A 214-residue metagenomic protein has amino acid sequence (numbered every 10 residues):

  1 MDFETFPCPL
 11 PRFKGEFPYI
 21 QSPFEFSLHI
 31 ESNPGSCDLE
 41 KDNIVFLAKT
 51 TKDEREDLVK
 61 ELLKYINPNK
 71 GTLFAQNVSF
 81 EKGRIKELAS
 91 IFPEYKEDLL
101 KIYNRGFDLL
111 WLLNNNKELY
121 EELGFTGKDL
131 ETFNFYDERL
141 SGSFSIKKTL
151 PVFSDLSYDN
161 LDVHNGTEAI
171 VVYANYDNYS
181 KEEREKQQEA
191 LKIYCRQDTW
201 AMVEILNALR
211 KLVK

Functional and structural regions predicted by a protein language model:
M1-I66: Conserved RNase H-like, two-metal-ion catalytic cores of nucleic-acid enzymes
D2-E4, D108, D198: Acidic active-site catalytic centers that drive phospho-/nucleotidyl reactions and related ester hydrolyses
F3-T5, P9, I30-S32, Q76-V78 (+3 more regions): Active-site proximal loops enriched in glycine and acidic residues that flank catalytic Cys/His/Asp and coordinate
P11-F13, K117, N207: Hydrophobic alpha-helical membrane-insertion segments
P23-E25, N104, Q188: Active-site lining segments that contact anionic ligands and/or coordinate catalytic metals
I30-S32, A89-F92, F153, L209-V213: A generic secondary-structure signal for well-formed alpha-helical elements
D42-G166: Conserved DEDDh/DEDDy metal-dependent 3′-5′ exonuclease domain
F133-K214: Acidic, Mg2+-coordinating catalytic module of metal-dependent nucleases/exonucleases that use a two-metal-ion mechanism
